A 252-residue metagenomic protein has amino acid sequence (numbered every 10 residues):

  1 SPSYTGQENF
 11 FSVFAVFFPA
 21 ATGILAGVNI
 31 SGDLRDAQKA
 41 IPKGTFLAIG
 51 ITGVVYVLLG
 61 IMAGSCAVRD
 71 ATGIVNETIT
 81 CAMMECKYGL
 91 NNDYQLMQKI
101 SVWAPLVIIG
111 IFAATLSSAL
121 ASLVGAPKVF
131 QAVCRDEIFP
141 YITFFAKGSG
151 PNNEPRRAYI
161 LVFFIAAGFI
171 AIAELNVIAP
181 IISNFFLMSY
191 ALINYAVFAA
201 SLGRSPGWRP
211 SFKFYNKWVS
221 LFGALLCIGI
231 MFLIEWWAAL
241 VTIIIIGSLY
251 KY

Functional and structural regions predicted by a protein language model:
S1, G60-D70, Y190-W208, S248-Y252: Hydrophobic alpha-helical segments and their helix-loop junctions in multi-pass secondary transporters
S1-R35, K39, G44-P105: Helix-loop-helix junctions that connect adjacent transmembrane segments in multi-pass membrane transporters
S3-A15, M97-S117, P155-A167, I172-L175 (+1 more regions): Select transmembrane alpha-helical segments in multipass membrane proteins
V16-L34, P105-Y141, N176-V197: Membrane-helix boundary/coupling elements in multi-pass transport proteins
R35-Q38, K43, L47-Y56, I100-P105 (+2 more regions): Loop-to-transmembrane helix boundary motifs in multi-pass membrane proteins
I51-L59, A166, G223-L226, A238 (+2 more regions): Alpha-helical transmembrane segments of multipass membrane proteins
L106-I109, A114-T115, F169-I193, G207 (+2 more regions): Transmembrane helix-loop boundary segments of multi-pass membrane transporters
F198-L221, L225, L240-Y252: Terminal cytosolic tails of multi-pass membrane transporters, especially the segment immediately following the final
